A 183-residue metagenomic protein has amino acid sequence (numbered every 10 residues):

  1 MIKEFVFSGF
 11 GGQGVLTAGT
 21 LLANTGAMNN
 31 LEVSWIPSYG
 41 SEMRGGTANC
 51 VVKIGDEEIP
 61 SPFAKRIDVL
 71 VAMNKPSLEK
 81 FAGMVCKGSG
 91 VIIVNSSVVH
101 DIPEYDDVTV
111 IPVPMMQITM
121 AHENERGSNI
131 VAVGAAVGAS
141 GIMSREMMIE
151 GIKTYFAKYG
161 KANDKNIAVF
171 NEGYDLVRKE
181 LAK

Functional and structural regions predicted by a protein language model:
M1-K183: Active-site cofactor/cluster-binding pocket
